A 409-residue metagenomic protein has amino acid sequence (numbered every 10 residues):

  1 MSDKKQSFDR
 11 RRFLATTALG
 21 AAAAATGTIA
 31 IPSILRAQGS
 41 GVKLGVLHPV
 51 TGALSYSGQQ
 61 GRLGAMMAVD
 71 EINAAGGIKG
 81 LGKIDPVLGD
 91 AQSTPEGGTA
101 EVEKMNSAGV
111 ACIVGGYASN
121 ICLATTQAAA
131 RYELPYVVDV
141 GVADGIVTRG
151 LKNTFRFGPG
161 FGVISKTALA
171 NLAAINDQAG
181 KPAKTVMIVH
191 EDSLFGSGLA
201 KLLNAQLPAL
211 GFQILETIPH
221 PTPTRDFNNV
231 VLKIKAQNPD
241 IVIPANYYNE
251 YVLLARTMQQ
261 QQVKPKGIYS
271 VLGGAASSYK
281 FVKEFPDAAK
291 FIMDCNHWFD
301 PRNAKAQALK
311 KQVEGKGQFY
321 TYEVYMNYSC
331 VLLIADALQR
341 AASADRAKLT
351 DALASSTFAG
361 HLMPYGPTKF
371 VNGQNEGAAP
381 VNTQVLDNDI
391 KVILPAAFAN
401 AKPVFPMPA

Functional and structural regions predicted by a protein language model:
M1-R12, A21-G27: N-terminal secretory signal peptides
Q6, I29-A53, S57: C-terminal segment of N-terminal export signals and the immediately downstream linker at the start of the mature
G45-M66, G89-E96, Y117-N120, V189-G198 (+1 more regions): Extracytoplasmic "Venus flytrap"
Y56-G61, I78-T148, F157, H220-F227 (+1 more regions): Beta-alpha junction/loop-to-helix N-cap segments that form part of ligand/metal-binding clefts
L63-P86, D177-K181: Signal peptide-proximal N-terminal region of secreted/periplasmic/extracellular or secretory-lumen proteins
V110-T217, K266-K290: Extracytoplasmic ligand/sensor domains, especially the bilobed periplasmic-binding protein
M258-S329, A396-P408: Extracellular/periplasmic periplasmic-binding protein-like sensory domains
G315-V324, L333-V392: Segments of small-molecule ligand-sensing domains
